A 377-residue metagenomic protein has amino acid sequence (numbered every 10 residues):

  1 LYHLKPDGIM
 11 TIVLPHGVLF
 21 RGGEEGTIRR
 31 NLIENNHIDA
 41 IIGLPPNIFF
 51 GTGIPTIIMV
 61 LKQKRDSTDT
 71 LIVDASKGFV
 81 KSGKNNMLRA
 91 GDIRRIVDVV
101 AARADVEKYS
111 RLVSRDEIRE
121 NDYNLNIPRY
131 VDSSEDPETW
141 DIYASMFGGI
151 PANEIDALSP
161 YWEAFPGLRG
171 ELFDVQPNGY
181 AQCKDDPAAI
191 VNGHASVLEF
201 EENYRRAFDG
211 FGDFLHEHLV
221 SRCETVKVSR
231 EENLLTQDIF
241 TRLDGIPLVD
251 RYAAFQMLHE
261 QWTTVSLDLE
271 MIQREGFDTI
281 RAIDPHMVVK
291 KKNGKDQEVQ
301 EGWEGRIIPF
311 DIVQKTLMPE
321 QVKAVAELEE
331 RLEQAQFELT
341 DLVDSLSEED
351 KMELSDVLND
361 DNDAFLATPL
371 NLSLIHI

Functional and structural regions predicted by a protein language model:
L1-L374: A conserved structural/catalytic subdomain of Rossmann-like adenosyl-cofactor enzymes
I377: Calmodulin-binding IQ motif helices
